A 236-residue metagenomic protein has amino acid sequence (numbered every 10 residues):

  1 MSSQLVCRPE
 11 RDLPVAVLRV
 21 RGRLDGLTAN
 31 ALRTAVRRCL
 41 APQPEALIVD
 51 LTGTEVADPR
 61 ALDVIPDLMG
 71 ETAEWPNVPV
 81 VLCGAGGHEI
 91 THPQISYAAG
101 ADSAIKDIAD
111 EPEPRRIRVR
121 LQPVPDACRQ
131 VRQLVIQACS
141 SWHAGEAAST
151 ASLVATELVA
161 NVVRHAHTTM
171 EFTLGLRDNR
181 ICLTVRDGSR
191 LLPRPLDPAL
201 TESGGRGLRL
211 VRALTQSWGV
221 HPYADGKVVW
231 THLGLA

Functional and structural regions predicted by a protein language model:
M1, L5, S96-S103: Short, low-complexity N-terminal regulatory "tails/caps" that precede and couple sensory modules
M1-T34, V119-R129: STAS-typified acidic loop motif
T28, V124, R129, Q133-T156: Conserved short strand/loop->alpha-helix "switch" segment adjacent to the catalytic nucleotide/phosphoryl-transfer site
A29-Y97: Amphipathic alpha-helical interaction surfaces in cytosolic regulatory modules
C39, T52, T72, P76 (+4 more regions): Conserved beta-strand-loop-beta-strand hairpin that lines the nucleotide-binding pocket of ATP/GTP-utilizing enzymes
A101, D107-Q133: Surface-exposed beta-loop interaction hotspot
V159: Conserved SAM/SAH cofactor-binding pocket of Class I
